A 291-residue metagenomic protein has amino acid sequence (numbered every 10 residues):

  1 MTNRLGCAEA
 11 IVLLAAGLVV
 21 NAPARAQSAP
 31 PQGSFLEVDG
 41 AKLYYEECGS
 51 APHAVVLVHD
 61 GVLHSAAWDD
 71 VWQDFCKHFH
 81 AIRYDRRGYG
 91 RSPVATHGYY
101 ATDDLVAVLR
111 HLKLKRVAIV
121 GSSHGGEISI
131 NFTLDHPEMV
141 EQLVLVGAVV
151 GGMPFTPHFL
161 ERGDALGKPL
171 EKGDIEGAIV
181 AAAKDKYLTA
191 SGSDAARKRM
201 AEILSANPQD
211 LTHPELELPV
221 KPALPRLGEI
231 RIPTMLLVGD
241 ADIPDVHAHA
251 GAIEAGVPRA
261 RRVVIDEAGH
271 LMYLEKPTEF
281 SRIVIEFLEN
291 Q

Functional and structural regions predicted by a protein language model:
T2-V55, H78-F79, I285, E289-Q291: Alpha/beta-hydrolase fold catalytic core
A41-R91: Conserved HGGG/HGGXW glycine-rich cap/lid loop of the alpha/beta-hydrolase fold
R83-V120, H124, R282: Active-site loop/oxyanion-hole signature of alpha/beta-hydrolase fold enzymes
I130-D135, E141-E171: Flexible "cap/lid" loop of the alpha/beta hydrolase fold
P154-L160, K172-G228: Conserved alpha/beta-hydrolase catalytic His-Asp/Glu region
I230, L236-V238: Short beta-strand/loop motif that positions the catalytic acidic residue of the alpha/beta-hydrolase fold
I243-H249: Conserved alpha/beta-hydrolase "acid-adjacent" motif
A260-Q291: Catalytic active-site module of serine/aspartate enzymes centered on a nucleophile-bearing elbow/loop
